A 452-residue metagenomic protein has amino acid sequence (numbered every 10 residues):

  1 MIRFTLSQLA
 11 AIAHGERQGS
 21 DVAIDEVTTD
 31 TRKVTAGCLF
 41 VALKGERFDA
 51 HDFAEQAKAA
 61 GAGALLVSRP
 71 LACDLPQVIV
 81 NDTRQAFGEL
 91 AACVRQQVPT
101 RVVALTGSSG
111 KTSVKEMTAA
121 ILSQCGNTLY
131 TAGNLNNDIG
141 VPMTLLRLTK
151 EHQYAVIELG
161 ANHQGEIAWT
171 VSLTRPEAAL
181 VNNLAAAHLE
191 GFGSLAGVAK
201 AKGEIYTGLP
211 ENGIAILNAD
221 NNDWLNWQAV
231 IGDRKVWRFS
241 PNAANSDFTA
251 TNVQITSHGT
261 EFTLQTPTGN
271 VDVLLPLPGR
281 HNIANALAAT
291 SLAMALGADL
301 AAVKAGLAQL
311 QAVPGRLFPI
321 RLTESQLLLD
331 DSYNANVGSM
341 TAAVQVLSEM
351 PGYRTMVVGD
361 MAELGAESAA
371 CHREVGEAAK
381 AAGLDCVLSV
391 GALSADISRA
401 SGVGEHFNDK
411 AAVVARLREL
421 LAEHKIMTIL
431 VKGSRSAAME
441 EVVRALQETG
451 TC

Functional and structural regions predicted by a protein language model:
M1-E89, C93, P278, S348-G352 (+4 more regions): N-terminal leader/targeting and accessory segments in enzymes
Q8, A86-A219, W224-G232, E419 (+2 more regions): Phosphate-binding loop of NTP-binding sites
K33-A42, L146-A155, V344-G365: Mobile, glycine- and charge-enriched loop segments and immediately flanking short secondary-structure elements within
R47, V313-G315, S332-H406, C452: Active-site beta-alpha connecting loops in nucleotide-dependent enzymes
V67-D74, A178-L327, G352, E377-C386 (+1 more regions): Acidic, Mg2+-coordinating active-site environments of NTP-dependent enzymes
L105, K111, P314-F318, S436-V442: ATP-dependent carboxylate/acyl-activation modules
